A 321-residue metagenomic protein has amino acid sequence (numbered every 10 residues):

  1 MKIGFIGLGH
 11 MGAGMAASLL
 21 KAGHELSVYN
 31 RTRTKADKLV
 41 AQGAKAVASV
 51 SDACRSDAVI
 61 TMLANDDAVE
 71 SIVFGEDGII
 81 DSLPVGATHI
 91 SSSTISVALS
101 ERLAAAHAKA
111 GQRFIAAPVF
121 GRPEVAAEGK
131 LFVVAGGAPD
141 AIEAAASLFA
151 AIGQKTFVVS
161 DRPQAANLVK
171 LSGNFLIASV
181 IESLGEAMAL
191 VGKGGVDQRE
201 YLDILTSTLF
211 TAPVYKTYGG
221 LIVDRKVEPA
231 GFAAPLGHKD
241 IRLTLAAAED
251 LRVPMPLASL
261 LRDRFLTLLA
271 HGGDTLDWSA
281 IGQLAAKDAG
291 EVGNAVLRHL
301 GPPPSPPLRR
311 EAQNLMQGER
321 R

Functional and structural regions predicted by a protein language model:
M1-M62, A87, P123, K155: NAD(P)+-binding Rossmann beta1-loop-alpha1 motif at the extreme N-terminus of oxidoreductases
M15-A16, K35, L103, L148 (+1 more regions): Hydrophobic residues within alpha-helices that form the first helical element adjacent to the glycine-rich loop
V50-R113: Rossmann-fold NAD(P) dinucleotide-binding segment
T94-F175: Rossmann-fold dinucleotide-binding core
P163-D288: Helical "substrate-binding/catalytic lid" subdomain of Rossmann-like NAD(P)-dependent dehydrogenases/reductases
A270-L308, R321: NAD(P)-dependent dehydrogenase/reductase Rossmann-like domain
R310-Q313, Q317: Charged/polar low-complexity intrinsically disordered segments
